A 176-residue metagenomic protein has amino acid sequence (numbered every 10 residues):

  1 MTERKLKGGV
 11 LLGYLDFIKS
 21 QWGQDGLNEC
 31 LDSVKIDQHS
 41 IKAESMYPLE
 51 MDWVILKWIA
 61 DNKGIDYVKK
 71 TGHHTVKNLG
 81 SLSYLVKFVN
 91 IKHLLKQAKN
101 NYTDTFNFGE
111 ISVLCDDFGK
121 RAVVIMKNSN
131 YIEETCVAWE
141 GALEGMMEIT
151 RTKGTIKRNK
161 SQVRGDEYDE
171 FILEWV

Functional and structural regions predicted by a protein language model:
M1-L79: N-terminal low-complexity or simple alpha-helical regulatory segments that function as activation/interaction modules
R4-G8, L15, D104-G109, K127 (+1 more regions): Non-catalytic regulatory/interaction regions at protein termini and inter-domain linkers
E44-A138, E144, T155, K160 (+1 more regions): Amphipathic interaction/junction segments at domain boundaries or subunit interfaces
Q162-V176: C-terminal edge-of-domain segments
